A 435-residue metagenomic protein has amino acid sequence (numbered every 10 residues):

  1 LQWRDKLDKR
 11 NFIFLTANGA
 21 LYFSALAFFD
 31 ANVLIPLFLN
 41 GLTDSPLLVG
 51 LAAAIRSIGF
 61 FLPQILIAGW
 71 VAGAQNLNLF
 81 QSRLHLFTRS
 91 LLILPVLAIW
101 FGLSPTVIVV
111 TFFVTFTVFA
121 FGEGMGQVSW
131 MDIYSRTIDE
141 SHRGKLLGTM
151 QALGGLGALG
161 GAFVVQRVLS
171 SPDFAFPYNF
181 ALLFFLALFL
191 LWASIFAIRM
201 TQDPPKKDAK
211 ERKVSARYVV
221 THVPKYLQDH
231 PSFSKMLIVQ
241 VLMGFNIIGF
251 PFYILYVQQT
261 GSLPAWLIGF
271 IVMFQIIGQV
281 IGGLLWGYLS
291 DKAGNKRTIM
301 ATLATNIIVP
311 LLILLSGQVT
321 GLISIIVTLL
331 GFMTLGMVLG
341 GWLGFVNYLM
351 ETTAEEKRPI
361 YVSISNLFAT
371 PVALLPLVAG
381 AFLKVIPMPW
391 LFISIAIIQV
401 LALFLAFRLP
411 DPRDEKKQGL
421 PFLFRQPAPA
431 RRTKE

Functional and structural regions predicted by a protein language model:
L1-K9, D203-I238, L420-E435: Juxtamembrane intracellular "pre-TM" segments in multi-pass secondary transporters
L1-L62, V71, N78-Q81, I93 (+1 more regions): Helix-loop boundary and gating motifs at the non-cytosolic
P63-L79, L169, G282-N295, L383-K384: Helix-to-loop junctions at the C-terminal end of transmembrane segments in multipass secondary transporters
A72-S90, K292-T305: Cytoplasmic membrane-interface "Motif A"-like loop-to-helix N-cap segments of 12-TM Major Facilitator Superfamily
L86-T106, A304-G321: C-terminal ends and interior cores of transmembrane alpha-helices in multi-pass membrane transporters/permeases
L91, T106-G126, I323-G340: Hydrophobic core of transmembrane alpha-helices in multi-pass small-molecule transporters, especially MFS/SLC-type
M125-I138, L339-T353: Intracellular juxtamembrane helix-capping segments at the cytosolic ends of symmetry-related transmembrane helices
K296-G341: C-terminal transmembrane helical hairpin of 12-TM major facilitator-type secondary transporters
